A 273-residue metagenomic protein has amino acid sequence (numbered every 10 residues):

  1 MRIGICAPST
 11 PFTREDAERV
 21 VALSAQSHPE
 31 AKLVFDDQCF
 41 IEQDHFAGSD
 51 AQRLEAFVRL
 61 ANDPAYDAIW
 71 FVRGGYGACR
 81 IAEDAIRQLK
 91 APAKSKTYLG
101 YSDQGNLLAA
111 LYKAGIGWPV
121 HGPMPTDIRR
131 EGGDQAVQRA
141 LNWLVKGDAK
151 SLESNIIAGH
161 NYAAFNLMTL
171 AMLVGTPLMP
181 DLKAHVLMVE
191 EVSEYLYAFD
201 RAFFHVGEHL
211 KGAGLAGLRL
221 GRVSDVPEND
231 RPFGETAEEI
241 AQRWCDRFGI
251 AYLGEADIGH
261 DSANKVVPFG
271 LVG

Functional and structural regions predicted by a protein language model:
M1-A65: ATP/NTP phosphate-donor binding region
F12, D16-A17, N161-E194: Conserved beta-alpha junction segments in alpha/beta enzyme cores
V34-D37, G100, L215-R222: Short internal beta-strands
A68-E83, Y101: N-terminal glycine-rich "phosphate-gripper" loop used for MgATP/nucleotide binding and carboxylate activation
R87-A110, W118-M124, R247-L253: Short, acidic/small-residue loops that bind anionic groups at enzyme active sites
I116-G175: Conserved anion/nucleotide-ligand pocket segment
L178-D230, A237: Internal helical hairpin/lid segments
R222-G273: ATP/nucleoside-binding phosphotransfer catalytic cores, i.e., glycine-rich phosphate-binding loops
